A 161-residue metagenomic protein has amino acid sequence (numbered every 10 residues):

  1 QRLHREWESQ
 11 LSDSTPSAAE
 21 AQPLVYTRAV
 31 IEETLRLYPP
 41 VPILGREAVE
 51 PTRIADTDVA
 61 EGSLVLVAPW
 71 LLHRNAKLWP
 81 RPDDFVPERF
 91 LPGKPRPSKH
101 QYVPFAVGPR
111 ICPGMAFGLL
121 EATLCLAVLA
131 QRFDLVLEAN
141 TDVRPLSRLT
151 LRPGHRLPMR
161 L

Functional and structural regions predicted by a protein language model:
Q1: Classical protein tyrosine phosphatase
D13-A55: Conserved cytochrome P450 K-helix E-x-x-R motif and the immediately C-terminal K′/meander segment
A21, P51, V67-P95: Conserved cytochrome P450 K-helix/beta-meander segment immediately N-terminal to the heme-binding cysteine loop
K94-V103: Active-site-adjacent bridging/hinge elements
M115-R152: Cytochrome P450 heme-binding "Cys pocket" and the immediately downstream C-terminal segment
